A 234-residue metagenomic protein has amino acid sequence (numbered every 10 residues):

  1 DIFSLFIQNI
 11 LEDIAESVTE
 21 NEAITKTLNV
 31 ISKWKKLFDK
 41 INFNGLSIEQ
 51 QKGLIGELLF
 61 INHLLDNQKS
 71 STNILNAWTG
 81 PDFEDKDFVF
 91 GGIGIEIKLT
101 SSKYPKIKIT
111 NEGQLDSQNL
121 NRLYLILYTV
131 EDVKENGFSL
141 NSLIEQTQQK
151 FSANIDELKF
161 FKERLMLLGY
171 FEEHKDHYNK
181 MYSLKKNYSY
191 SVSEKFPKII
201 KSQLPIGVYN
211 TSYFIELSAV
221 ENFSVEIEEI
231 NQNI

Functional and structural regions predicted by a protein language model:
D1-F83, S101-I234: Nucleic-acid endonuclease domains
L64, F88-S101: Conserved catalytic cores of phosphodiester-cleaving nucleases, focusing on short active-site segments
